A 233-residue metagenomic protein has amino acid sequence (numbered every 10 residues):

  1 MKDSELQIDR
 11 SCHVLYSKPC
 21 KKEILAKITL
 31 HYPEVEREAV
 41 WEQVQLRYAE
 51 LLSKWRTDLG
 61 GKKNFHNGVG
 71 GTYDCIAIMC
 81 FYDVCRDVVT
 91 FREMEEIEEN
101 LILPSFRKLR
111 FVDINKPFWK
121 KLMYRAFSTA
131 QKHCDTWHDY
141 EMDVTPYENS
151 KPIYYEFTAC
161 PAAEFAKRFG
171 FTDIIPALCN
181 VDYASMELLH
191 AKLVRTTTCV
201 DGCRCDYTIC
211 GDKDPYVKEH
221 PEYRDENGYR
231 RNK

Functional and structural regions predicted by a protein language model:
M1-C85: N-terminal, charged low-complexity regulatory/assembly segments
F65-N67, A166-F169, R224-D225: A short, structure-level motif marking secondary-structure boundaries and short turns
G70-R168: Amphipathic interaction/junction segments at domain boundaries or subunit interfaces
E141-D201: Short, hydrophobic/π-rich interface segment
A162-E164, D212-E219: Short, charged/polar, Gly/Pro-enriched secondary-structure boundary elements
A184, E222-K233: Short, cationic low-complexity segments
T196, G202-D212: C-terminal edge-of-domain segments
D206-T208, E219, D225: N-terminal functional module detector in eukaryotic proteins
